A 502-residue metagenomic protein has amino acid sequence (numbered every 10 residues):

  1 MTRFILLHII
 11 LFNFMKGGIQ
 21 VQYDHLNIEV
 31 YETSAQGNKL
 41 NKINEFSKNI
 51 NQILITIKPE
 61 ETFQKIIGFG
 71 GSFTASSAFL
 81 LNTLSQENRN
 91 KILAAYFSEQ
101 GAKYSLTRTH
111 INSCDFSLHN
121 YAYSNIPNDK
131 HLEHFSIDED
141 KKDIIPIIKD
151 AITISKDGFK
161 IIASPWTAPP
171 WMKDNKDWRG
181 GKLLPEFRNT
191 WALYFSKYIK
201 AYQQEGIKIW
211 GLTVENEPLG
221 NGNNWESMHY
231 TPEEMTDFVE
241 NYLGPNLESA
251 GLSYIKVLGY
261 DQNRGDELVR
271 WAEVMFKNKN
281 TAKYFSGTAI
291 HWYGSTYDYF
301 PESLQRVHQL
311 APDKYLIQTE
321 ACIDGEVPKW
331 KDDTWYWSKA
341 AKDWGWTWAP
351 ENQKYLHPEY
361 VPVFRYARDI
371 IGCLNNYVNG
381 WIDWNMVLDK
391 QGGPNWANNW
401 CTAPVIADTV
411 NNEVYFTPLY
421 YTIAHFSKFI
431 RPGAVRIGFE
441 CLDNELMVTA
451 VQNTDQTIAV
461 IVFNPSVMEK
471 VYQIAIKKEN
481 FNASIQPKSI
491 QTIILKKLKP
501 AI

Functional and structural regions predicted by a protein language model:
M1-D24: Bacterial Sec-dependent N-terminal signal peptides
Q36-I209, Y230-E233, N241: N-terminal catalytic cores of secreted or lumenal carbohydrate-active enzymes
G71, K103, I161, L212 (+5 more regions): Conserved, mostly hydrophobic/aromatic
Q100-T107, K156-K160, E205-G211, G251-K256 (+5 more regions): Loop/turn elements at helix/coil->beta-strand transitions in domains of secreted/extracellular proteins
T190-K208, P218-K329: Active-site neighborhood of glycoside hydrolase catalytic domains
Q318-Y421, G438-C441: Aromatic/acidic polysaccharide-binding cleft in carbohydrate-active enzymes
K428, F439-K477, K488: Carbohydrate-binding surface patches
S484-I502: C-terminal beta-strand-rich structural cap/linker in extracellular carbohydrate-active enzymes
